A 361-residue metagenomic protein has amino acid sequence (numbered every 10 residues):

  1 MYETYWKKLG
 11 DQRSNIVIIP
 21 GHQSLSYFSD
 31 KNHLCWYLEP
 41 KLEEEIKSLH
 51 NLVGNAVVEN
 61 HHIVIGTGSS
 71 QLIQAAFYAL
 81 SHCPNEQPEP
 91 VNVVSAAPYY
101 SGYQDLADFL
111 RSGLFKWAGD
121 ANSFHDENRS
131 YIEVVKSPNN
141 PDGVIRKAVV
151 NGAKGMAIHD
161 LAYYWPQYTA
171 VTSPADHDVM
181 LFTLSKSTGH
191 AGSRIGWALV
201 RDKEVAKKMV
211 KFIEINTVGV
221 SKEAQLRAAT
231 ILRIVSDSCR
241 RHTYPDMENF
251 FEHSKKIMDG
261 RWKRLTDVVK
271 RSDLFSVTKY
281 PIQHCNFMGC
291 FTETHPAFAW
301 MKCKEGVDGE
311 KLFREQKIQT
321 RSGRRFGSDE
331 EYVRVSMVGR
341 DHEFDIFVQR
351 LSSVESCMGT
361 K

Functional and structural regions predicted by a protein language model:
M1-K361: PLP-dependent class I/II
